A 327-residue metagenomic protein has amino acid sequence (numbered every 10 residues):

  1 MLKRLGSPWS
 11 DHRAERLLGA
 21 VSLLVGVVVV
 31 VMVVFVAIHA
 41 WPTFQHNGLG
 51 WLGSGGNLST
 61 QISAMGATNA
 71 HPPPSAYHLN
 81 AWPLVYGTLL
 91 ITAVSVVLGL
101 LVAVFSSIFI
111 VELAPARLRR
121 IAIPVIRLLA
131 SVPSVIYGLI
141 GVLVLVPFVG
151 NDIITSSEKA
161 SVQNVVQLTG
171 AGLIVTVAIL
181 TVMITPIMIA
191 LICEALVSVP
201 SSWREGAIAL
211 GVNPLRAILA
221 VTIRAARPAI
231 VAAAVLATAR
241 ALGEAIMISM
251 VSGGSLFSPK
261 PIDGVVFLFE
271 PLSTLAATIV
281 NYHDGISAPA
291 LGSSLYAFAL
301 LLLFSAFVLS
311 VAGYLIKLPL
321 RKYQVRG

Functional and structural regions predicted by a protein language model:
M1-S22, G313-G327: Transmembrane alpha-helical segments of polytopic membrane transport and secretion proteins
L2-L17, A37-S95, P115, N281-G292: Periplasmic/extracellular loop-to-transmembrane helix junction in inner-membrane transport proteins
G6, S95-I126, P147, G313-K322: Transmembrane-helix boundary motif in ABC transporter permease subunits
H46-W82, G138-V182, S252-G253, D263-F267: Membrane-interfacial helix termini and adjacent extracytoplasmic/periplasmic loops of multi-pass transporters
L79-F109, A234, L302: Transmembrane alpha-helix signature in integral membrane proteins
G99-V102, S106, I126-S134, Q167-C193 (+2 more regions): Faces of alpha-helical transmembrane segments in polytopic inner-membrane proteins
L128, M188-I192, V199, V212-S252: Transmembrane alpha-helices
S249-L303: Interhelical loop and adjacent transmembrane-helix boundary motif in polytopic membrane transport permeases
